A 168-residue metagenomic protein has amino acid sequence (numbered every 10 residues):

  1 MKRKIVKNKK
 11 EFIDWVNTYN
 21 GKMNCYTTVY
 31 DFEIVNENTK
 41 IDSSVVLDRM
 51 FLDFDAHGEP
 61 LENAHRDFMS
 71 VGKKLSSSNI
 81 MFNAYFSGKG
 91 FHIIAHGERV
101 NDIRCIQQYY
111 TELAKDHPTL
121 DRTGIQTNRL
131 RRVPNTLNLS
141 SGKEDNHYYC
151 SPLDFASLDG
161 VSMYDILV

Functional and structural regions predicted by a protein language model:
M1-K89, A95-Y109, K115, L167: Signature for HUH/AEP ssDNA processing cores
N8, Q107-N135: Conserved His + Asp/Glu catalytic blocks
L52, V133, L158-G160: Generic low-polarity alpha-helical segments
G88-N101, R122-K143: Short, conserved secondary-structure transition motifs
T136-N138, S151-D154: Acidic/polar residues at beta-strand termini and the immediately following turn/coil
G142-P152: Short conserved micro-motifs at the rims of enzyme active sites and ligand-binding pockets
P152-V168: Long, charge-rich alpha-helical interaction segments
